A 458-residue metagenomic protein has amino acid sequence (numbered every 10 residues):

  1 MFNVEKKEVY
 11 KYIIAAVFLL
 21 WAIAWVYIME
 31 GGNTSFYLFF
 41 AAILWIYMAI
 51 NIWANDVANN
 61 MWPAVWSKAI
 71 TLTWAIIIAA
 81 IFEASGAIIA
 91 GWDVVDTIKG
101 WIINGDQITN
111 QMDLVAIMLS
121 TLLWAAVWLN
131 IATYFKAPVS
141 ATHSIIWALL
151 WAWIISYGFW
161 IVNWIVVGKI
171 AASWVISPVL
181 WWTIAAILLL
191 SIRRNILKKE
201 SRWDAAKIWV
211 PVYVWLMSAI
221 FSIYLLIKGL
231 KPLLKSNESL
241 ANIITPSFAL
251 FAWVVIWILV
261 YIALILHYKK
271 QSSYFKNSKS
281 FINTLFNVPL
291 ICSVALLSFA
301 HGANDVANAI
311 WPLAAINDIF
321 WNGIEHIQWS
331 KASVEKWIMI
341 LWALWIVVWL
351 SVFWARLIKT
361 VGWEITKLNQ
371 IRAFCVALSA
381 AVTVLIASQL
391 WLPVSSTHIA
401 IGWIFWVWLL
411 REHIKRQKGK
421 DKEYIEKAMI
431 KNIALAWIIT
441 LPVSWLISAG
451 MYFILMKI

Functional and structural regions predicted by a protein language model:
M1-I458: Alpha-helical transmembrane segments and immediately membrane-proximal extracytoplasmic
